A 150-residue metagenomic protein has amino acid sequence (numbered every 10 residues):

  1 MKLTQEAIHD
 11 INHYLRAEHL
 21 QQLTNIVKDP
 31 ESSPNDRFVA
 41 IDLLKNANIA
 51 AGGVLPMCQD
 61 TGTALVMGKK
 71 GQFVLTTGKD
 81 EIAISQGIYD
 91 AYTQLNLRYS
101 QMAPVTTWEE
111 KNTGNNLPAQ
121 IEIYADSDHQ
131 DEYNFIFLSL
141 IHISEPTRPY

Functional and structural regions predicted by a protein language model:
K2-L55: An interfacial alpha-helical scaffold signature
E18, P34-F38, Q59-G62, K79 (+1 more regions): Generic alpha-helix structural propensity
L20-L23, P56-Q59, S100-P104: Short coil/turn segments at secondary-structure boundaries
T24, L44, M67, E122-Y124 (+1 more regions): Residues in well-ordered beta-strands of folded domains
A47, G52-G71: Polyanion/phosphate-binding surface patch
G62-H129: A generic, well-ordered mixed alpha/beta core segment in the N-terminal half of proteins
Q130-L140: Short coil-to-beta-strand
I141-Y150: Single conserved hydrophobic/aromatic residue that forms the stacking wall/gate of nucleotide- or nucleobase-binding
